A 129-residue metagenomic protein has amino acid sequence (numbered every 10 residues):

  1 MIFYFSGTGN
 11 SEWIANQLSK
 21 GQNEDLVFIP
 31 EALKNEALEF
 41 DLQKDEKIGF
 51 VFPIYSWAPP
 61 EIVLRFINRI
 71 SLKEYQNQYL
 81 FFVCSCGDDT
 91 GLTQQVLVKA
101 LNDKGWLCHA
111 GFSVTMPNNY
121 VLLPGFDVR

Functional and structural regions predicted by a protein language model:
M1-I2, S6-L33, A37-R129: FMN-binding flavodoxin-like domain, especially the glycine-rich phosphate-binding loop
